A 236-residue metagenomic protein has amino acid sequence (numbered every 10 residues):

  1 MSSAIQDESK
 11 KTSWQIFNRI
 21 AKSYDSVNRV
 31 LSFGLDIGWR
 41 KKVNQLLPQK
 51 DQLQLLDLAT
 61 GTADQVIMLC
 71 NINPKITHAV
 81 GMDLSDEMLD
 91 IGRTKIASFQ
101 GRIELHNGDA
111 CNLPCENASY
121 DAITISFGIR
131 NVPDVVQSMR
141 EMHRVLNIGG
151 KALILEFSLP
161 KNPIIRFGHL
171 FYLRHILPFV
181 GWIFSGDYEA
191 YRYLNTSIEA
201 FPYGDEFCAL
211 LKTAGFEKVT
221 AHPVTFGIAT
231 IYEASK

Functional and structural regions predicted by a protein language model:
M1-D25, L173, F184: N-terminal, positively charged/glycine-rich alpha-helical extensions of SAM-dependent methyltransferases
Y24, I123-T124: Hydrophobic beta-strand segment of the Class I
S26, F33-L53, M68: Conserved alpha-helix/loop element of class I SAM-dependent methyltransferases that forms part of the SAM/SAH-binding
Q54-N112: Class I SAM-dependent methyltransferase SAM/SAH-binding core
C111-I123: A short acidic, Gly/Pro-enriched loop at the edge of an enzyme's catalytic core that lines a small-molecule cofactor
V136-K151: A short glycine-rich, Lys/Arg-flanked "PGG" loop and its adjoining helix->strand segment in the class I
L155-L210, A214, T220: C-terminal alpha-helical "lid/dimerization" subdomain adjacent to the S-adenosyl-L-methionine
A214-K236: Core SAM-dependent methyltransferase catalytic element
